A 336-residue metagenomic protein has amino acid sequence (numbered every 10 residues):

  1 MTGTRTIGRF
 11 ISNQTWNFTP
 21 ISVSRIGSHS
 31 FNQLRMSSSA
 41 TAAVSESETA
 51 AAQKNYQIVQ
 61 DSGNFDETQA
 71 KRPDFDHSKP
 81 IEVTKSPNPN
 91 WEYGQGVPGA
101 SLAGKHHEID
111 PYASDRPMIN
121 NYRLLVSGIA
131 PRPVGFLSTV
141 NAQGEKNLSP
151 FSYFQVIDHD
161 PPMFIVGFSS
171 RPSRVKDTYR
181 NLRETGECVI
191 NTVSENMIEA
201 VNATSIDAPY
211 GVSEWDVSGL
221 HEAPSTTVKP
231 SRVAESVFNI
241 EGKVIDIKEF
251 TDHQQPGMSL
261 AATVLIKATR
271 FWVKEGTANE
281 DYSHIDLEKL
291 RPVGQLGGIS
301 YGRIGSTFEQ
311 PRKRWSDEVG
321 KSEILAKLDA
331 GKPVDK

Functional and structural regions predicted by a protein language model:
M1-E46: N-terminal mitochondrial targeting presequence
S37-K336: Basic, polyanion-binding surface patches
